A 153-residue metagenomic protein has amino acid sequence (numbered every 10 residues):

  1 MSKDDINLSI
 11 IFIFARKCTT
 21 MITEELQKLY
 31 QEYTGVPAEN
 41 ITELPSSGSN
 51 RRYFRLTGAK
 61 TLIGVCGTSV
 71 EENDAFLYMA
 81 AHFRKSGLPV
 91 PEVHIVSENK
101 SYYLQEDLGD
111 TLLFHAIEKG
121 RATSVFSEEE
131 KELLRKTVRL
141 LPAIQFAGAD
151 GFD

Functional and structural regions predicted by a protein language model:
D4, S9-I13: N-terminal amphipathic/hydrophobic targeting modules at extreme N-termini, encompassing cleavable Sec/SRP-type signal
I13, S47, V96-S97: Acidic/polar residues at beta-strand termini and the immediately following turn/coil
M21-A38: Juxta-kinase regulatory segment immediately upstream of eukaryotic protein kinase catalytic domains
V36-F54: ATP-binding glycine-rich phosphate-binding loop
F54-D153: ATP-binding pocket architecture of kinase catalytic cores
